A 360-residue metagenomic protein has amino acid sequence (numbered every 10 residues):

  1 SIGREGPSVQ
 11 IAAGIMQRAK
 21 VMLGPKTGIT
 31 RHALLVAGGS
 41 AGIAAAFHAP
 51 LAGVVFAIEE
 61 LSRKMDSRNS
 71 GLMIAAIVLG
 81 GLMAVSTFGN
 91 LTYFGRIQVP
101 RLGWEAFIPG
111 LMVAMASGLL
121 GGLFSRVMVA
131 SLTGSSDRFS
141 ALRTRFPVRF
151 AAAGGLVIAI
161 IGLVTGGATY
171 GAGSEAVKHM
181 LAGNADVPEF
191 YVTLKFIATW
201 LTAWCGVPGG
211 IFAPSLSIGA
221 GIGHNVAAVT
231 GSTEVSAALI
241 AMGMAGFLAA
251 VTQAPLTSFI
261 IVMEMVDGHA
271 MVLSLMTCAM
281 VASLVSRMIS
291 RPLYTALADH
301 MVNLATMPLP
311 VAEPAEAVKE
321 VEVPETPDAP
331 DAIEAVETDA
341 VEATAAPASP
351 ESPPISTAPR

Functional and structural regions predicted by a protein language model:
S1-R360: Alpha-helical transmembrane segments and immediately membrane-proximal extracytoplasmic
